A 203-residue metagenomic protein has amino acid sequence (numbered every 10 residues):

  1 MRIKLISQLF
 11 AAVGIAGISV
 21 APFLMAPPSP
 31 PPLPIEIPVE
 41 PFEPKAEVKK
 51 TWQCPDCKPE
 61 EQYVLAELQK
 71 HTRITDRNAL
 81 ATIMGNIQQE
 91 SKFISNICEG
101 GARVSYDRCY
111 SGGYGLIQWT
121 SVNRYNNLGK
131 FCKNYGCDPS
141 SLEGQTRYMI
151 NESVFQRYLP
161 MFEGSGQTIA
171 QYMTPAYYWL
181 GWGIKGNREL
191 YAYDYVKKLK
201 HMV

Functional and structural regions predicted by a protein language model:
R2-P41, Y125-V203: Non-catalytic cell-wall polysaccharide-engagement segments
E40-Y63, S91-G166: Peptidoglycan-targeting cell-wall enzymes and recognition modules
K58, E67-L68, N78, T82: N-terminal carbohydrate-binding/catalytic regions of secreted carbohydrate-active enzymes
L68-Q69, C132: Hydrophobic alpha-helix position signal
K70-I74: Helix-boundary and loop/linker segments of multi-pass membrane transporters
T75-D76, D138: Alpha-helix N-cap/helix-initiation motif
R77-I94: Short, functionally critical alpha-helical segments immediately adjacent to catalytic or ligand/cofactor-binding
